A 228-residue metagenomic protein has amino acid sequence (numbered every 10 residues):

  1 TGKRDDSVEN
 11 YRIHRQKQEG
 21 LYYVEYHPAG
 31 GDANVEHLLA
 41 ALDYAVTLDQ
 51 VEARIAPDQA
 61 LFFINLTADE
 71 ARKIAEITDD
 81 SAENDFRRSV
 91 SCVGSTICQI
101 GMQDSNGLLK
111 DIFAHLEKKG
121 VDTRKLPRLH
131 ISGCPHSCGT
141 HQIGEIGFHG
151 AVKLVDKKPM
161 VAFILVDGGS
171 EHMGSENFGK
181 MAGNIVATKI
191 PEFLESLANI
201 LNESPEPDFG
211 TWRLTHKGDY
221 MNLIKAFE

Functional and structural regions predicted by a protein language model:
D6-N10: Intrinsic, low-complexity N-terminal interaction/targeting segments
Y11-D32: Short glycine-/aliphatic-rich beta-strand segments at the starts of folded cytosolic domains
Q18-Y22, R54-P57, F86-G94, D167-G179: Short acidic (Asp/Glu) and glycine-rich catalytic loops that position anionic groups and cofactors
H27-K158: Small-residue-enriched alpha-helical segments and adjacent helix-cap loops that form tight helix-helix packing
I74-I77, F193-S196, W212: Generic alpha-helical secondary-structure signal
G147-E206: Mobile "lid/hinge" segments at catalytic clefts and subdomain interfaces of large enzymes
L201-E203, F209-E228: Radical SAM enzyme core and accessory elements
